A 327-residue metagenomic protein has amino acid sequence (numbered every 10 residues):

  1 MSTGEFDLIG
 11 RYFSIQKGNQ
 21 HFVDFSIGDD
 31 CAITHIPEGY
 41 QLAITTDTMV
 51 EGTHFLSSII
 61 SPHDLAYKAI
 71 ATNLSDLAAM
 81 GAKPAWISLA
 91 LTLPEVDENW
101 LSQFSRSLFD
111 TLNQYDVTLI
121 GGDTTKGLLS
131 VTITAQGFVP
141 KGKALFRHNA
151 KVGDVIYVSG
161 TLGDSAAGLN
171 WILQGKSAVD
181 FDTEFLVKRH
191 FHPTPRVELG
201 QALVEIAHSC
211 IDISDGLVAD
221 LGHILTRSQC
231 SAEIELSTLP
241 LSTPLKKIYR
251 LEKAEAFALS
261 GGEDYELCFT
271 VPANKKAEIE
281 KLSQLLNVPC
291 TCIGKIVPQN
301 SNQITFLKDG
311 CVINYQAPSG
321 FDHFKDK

Functional and structural regions predicted by a protein language model:
M1-L56, I60, M80, L89: Extreme N-terminal cap/leader segments of soluble proteins
S2-L8, S14-K17, I60, P94-T118 (+4 more regions): Glycine-/charge-enriched secondary-structure boundary and capping motifs
D24-S26, A43-T45, L119-G122, A135 (+3 more regions): General beta-strand structural signal in soluble alpha/beta enzymes
I33, N73, G81, L119 (+4 more regions): Residue-level signal for inorganic ion chemistry
M49, K83-L173, K295: Glycine-rich anion-binding loops of enzyme active sites
L65-L77, S107-L108: Short, well-ordered amphipathic alpha-helical segments that serve as non-catalytic structural scaffolds within diverse
A166-E184, V204: Short, compositionally biased
F181-H223: Polyanion-binding loop/helix "lid" in catalytic or ligand-binding cores
